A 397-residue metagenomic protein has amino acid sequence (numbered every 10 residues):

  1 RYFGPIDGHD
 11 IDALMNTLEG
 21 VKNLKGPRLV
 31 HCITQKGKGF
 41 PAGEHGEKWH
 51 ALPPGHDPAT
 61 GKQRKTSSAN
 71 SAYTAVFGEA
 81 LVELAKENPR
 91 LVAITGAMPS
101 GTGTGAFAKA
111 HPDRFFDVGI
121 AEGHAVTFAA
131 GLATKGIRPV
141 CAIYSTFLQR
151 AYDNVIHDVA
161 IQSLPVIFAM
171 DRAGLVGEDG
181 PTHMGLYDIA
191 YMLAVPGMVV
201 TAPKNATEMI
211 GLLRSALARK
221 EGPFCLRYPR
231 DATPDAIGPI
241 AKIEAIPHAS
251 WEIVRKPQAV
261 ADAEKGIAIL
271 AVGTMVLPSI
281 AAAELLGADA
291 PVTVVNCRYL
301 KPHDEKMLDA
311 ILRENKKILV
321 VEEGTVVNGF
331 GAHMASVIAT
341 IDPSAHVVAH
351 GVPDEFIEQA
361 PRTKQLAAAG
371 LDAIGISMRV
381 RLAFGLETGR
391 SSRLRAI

Functional and structural regions predicted by a protein language model:
R1-A51, T60-A80, K86-K109, D117 (+4 more regions): Thiamine diphosphate
T17-L18, N154, L212-L213: Short beta-alpha junctions and helix-cap segments that line functional grooves
G103, F115, E122-A142, A151-V155 (+1 more regions): Extended, hydrophobic alpha-helical segments in both membrane/secreted and soluble proteins
C141-Y144, H350: Short beta-strand->loop structural element characteristic of the AMP-binding/adenylate-forming
L186-Y187, V195: Short, solvent-exposed loop/turn segments at the edges of secondary structure
A202-R219: Conserved glycine-bearing catalytic or ligand-binding loops at nucleotide- and phosphate-handling centers of large
